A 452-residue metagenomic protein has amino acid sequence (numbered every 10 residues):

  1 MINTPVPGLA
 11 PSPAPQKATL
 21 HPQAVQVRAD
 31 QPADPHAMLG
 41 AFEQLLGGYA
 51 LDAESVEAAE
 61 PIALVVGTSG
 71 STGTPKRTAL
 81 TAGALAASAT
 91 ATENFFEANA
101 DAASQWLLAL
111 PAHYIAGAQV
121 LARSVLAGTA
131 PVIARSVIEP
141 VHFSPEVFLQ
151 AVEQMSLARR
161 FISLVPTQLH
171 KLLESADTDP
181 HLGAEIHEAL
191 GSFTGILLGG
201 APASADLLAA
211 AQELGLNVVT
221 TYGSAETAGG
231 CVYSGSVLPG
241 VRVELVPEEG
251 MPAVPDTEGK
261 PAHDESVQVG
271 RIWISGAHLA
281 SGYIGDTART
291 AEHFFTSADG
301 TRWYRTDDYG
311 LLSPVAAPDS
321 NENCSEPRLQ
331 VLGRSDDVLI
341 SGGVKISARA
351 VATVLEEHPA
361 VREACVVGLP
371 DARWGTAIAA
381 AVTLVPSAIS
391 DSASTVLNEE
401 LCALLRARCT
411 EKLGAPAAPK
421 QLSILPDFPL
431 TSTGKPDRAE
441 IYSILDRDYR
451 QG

Functional and structural regions predicted by a protein language model:
P5-L20, T92, I115-T129: Hydrophobic alpha-helical segments in the ANL/AMP-binding
P11, G47-G67, N99-S104: Conserved pre-ATP/AMP-binding loop-to-beta segment of ANL
A63-T90, E97: Conserved AMP-binding A3 loop
A82-S88, Q105-K171, V219: AMP-binding/adenylate-forming
E174-G235: Gly/Ser/Thr-rich phosphate-binding loop
M251-F295, I346: Conserved ATP/PPi-binding loop(s) of AMP-dependent carboxylate-activating enzymes
G300-R302, Y309-A417: AMP-binding/adenylate-forming catalytic core of the ANL superfamily
L339, V366-V367, A379-A381, R406-G452: Conserved C-terminal "lid"/linker of ANL adenylate-forming enzymes
